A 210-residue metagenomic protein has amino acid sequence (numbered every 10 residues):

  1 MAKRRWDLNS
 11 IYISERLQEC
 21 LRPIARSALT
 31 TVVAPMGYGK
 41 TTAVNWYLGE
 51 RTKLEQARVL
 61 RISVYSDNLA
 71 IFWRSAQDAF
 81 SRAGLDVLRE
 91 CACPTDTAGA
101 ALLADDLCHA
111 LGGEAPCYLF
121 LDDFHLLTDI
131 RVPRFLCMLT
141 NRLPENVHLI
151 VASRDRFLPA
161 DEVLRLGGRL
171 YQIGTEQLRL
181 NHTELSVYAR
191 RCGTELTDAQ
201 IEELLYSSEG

Functional and structural regions predicted by a protein language model:
M1-R22, L88-E90: Conserved adenine-nucleotide phosphate-binding loops and their immediately adjacent elements
P23-I24, L54, H109-E114, T140-N146: Conserved catalytic network of the ASCE P-loop NTPase/AAA+ motor domain
T30-R61, D78: P-loop NTPase Walker A phosphate-binding motif
A34-M36, V59-L69, C93-D96, T175-E176: A short hydrophobic beta-strand->loop->alpha-helix junction that borders the nucleotide-binding pocket of P-loop NTPases
T42-W46, Y118, R134-S207: Alpha-helical sensor/transducer elements of the RecA-like P-loop NTPase core
A70-C91, A104-C108: Conserved NTP-binding/hydrolysis module of P-loop NTPases
L107-V132: Conserved P-loop NTPase "ATPase switch" module shared by AAA+ and STAND
